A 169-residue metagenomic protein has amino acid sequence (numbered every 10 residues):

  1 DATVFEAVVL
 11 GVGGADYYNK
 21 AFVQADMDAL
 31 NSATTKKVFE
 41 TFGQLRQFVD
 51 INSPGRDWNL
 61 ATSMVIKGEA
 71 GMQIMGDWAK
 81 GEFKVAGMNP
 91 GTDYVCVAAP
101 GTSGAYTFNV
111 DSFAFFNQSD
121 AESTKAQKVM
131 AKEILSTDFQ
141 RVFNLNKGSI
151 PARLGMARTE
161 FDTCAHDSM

Functional and structural regions predicted by a protein language model:
D1-Q24, A70: Extracytoplasmic/periplasmic solute-binding protein
D1-T3, K80-G87: Pocket-flanking alpha-helical
F22-P54: Glycine-centered hinge/linker elements that transmit conformational signals in sensory and ligand-binding systems
Q47, V85-S149: Extracytoplasmic/periplasmic substrate-recognition and gating elements
N52-K67: Short helix-initiation/N-cap motifs at beta->coil->alpha
W58, M75-K80, D111: Beta->alpha turn/N-cap motifs
K67-G76: Alpha-to-beta junction loops
Y94-V97, N144-M169: Long, aromatic- and glycine/proline-rich binding clefts that accommodate carbohydrate-like moieties
